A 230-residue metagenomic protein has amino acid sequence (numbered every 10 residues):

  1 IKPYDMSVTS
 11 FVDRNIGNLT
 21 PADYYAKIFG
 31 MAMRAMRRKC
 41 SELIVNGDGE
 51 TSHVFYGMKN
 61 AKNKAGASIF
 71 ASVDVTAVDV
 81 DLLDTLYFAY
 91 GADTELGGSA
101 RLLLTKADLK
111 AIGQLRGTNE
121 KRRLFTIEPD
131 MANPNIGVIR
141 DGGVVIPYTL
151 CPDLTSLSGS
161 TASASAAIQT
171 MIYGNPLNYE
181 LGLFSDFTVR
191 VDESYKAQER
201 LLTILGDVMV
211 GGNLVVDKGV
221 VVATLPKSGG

Functional and structural regions predicted by a protein language model:
I1-P3, D108: N-terminal entry module detector
P3, S41-E42, E193-G230: Protruding loop/beta-arch "assembly-hinge" segments enriched in small, turn-prone residues
D5-A92, T149, V222-G230: Alpha-helical scaffold segments that mediate packing/assembly in large oligomeric complexes
N18, K110-I112, G212-L214: Residue-level signal for secondary-structure boundary sites
P21, N175, V216-K218: Short, solvent-exposed helix-helix connector turns and helix-capping sites enriched in acidic/polar residues
Y25, L115-T118, V216-V221: Composition- and surface-driven signal marking solvent-exposed, interaction-prone regions in large proteins
G49-H53, A107-A111, V216: Short, catalytically relevant binding-site loops at active-site mouths
Y56-A197, L202, G206-V208: Extended oligomerization regions of viral-like shell subunits
